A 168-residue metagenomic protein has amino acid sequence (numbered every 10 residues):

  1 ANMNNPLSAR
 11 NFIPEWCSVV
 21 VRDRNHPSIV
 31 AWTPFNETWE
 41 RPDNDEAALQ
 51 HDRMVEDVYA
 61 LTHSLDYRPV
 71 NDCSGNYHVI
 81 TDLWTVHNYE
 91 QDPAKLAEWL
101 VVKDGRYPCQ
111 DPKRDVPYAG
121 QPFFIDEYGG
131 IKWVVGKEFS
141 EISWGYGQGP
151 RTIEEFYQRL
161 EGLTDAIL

Functional and structural regions predicted by a protein language model:
A1-L168: Substrate-binding/catalytic cleft of secreted carbohydrate-active enzymes, primarily glycoside hydrolases
